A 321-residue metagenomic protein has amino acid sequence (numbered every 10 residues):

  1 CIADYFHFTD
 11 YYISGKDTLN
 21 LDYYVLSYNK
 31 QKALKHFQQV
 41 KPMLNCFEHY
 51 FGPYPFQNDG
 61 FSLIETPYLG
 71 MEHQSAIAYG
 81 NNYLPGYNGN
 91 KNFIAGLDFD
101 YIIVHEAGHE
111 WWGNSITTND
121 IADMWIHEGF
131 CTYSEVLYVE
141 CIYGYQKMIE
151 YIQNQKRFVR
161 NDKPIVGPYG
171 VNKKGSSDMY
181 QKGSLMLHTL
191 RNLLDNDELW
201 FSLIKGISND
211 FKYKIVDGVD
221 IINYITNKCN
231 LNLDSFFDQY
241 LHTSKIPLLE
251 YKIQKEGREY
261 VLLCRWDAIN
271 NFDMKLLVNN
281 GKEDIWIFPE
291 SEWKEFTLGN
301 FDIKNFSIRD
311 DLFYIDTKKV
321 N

Functional and structural regions predicted by a protein language model:
C1-V104: Hydrophobic helix-coil surface modules that form long, contiguous segments used for peptide/substrate interaction
K30-K41, F93-I94, D98, I102 (+6 more regions): Soluble non-cytosolic domains of exported or imported proteins
Q39-Y50, N82, I102, E106 (+8 more regions): Generic, well-ordered alpha-helical scaffold segments in large soluble proteins
K41, C46, Y79-G80, P85-I149: Zinc-dependent metallopeptidase catalytic helix centered on the HExxH motif and its immediate flanking segment
P55, S176-E256, L262: Amphipathic alpha-helical substructures
M124, E128-T189, L193, F211: Acidic/His/Gly-enriched intrinsically disordered linker/tail segments that often contain short helix/coil "MoRF-like"
L233-D234, L249, I253-D310: Beta-strand-rich binding/interaction modules
D310-N321: Short acidic/polar inter-strand loop motif in beta-rich domains
